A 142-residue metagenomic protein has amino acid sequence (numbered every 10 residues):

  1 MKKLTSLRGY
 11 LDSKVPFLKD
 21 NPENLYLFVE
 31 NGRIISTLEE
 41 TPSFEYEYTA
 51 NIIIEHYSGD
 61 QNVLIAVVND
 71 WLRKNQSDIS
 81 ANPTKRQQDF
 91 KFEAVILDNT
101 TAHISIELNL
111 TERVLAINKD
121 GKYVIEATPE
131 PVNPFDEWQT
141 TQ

Functional and structural regions predicted by a protein language model:
M1-D12: Polar/acidic, low-complexity leader/linker segments enriched in S/T/G and N/D
S6, P83-N133: Helix-rich interaction surfaces within compact, conserved domain-sized segments that mediate assembly or partner
F17-N51: Short, solvent-exposed beta-alpha or beta-beta edge segments that form flexible loop/patches at the rim of ligand
N21-F28, D78-F92: Short glycine-rich, low-complexity/disordered patches
G32-R33, Y57-G59: Short, charged/polar surface micro-motifs in flexible loops or helix N-caps
Y46-H56, L108-L110: Oligomerization/assembly interface segments of phage tail-like spikes and tubes
G59-Q88: A broadly used, surface-exposed interaction patch
S77-S80, E126-Q142: Short, cationic low-complexity segments
